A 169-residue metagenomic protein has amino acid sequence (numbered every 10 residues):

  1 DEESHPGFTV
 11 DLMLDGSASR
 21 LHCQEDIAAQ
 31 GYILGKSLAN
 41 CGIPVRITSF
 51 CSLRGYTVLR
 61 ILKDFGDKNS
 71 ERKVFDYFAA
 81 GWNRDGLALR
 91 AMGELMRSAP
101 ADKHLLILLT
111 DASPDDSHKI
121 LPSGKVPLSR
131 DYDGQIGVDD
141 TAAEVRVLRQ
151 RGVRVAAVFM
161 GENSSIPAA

Functional and structural regions predicted by a protein language model:
D1-A169: Acidic, glycine-rich A-domain
